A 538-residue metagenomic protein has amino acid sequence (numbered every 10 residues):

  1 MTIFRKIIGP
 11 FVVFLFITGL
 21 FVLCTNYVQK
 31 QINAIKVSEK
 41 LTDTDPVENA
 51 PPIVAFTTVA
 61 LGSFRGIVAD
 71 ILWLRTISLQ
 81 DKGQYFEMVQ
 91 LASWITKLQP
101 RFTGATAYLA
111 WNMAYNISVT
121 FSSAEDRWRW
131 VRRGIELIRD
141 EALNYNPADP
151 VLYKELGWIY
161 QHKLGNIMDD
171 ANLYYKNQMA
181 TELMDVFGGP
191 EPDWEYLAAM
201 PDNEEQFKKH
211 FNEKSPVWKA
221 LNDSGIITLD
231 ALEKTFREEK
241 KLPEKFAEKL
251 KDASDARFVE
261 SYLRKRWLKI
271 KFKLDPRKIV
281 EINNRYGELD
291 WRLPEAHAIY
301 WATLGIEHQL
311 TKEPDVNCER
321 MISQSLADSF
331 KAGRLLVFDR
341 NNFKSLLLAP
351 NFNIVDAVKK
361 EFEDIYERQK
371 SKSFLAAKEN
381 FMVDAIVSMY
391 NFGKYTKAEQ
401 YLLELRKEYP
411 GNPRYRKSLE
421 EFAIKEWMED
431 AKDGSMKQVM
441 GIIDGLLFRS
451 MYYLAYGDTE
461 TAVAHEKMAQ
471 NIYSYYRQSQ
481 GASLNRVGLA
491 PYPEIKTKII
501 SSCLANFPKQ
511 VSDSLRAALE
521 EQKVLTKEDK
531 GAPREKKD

Functional and structural regions predicted by a protein language model:
T2-G104, N116, I135-D140, Y145-N146 (+2 more regions): N-terminal alpha-helical interaction modules that lie
I77, L109-A110: Amphipathic, well-packed alpha-helical segments that form the structural scaffold of globular domains
W111-S118: Short, cationic-aromatic polyanion-contact patches
M113, D149-Y153: Aromatic-lined, polymer-binding surfaces characteristic of secreted/periplasmic polysaccharide-degrading enzymes
T120, E125-L137: A conserved hydrophobic secondary-structure block that centers on an alpha-helix together with its immediately flanking
V131, Y153-K154, K163: Intrinsically disordered, low-complexity Ser/Thr/Pro-rich tracts
W158-Y160: A generic, well-ordered mixed alpha/beta core segment in the N-terminal half of proteins
